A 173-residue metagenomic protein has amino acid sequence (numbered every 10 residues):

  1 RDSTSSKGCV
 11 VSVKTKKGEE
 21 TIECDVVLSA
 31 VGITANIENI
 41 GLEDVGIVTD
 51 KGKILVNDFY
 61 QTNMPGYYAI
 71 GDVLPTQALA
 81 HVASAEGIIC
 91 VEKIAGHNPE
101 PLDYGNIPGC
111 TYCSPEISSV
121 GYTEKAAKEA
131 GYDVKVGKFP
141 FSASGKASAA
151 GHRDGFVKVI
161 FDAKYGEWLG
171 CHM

Functional and structural regions predicted by a protein language model:
R1-K7: A conserved short coil-to-beta-strand element within the FAD-binding core of flavoproteins
S3, Q61, K146: Short Asp/Glu-rich motifs
S6, D44, T49, E129-G131: Short, well-ordered coil/turn elements that cap or connect secondary structure elements
C9-V13: Short polybasic amphipathic segments
K16-E19: Glycine-centered tight beta-turn/hairpin loop motif at sheet-sheet or coil-to-beta transitions
T21-G96: FAD-site-proximal beta/loop scaffold in flavoenzymes
N36, V73-M173: Mid-to-C-terminal Rossmann-like scaffold of FAD/NAD(P)H-dependent oxidoreductases
